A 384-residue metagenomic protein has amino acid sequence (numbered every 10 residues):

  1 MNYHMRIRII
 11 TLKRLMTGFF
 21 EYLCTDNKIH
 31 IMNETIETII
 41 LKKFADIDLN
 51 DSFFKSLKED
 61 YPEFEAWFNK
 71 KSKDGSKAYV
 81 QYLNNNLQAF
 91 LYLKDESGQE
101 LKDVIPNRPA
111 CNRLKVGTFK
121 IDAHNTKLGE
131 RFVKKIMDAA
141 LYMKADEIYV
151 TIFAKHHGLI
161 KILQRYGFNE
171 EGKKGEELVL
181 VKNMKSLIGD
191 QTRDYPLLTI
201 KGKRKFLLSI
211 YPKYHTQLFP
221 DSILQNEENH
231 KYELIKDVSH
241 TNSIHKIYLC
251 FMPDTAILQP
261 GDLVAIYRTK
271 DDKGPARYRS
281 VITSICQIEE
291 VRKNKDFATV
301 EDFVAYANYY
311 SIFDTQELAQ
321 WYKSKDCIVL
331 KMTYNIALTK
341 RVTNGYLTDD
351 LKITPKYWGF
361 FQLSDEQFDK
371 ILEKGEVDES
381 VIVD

Functional and structural regions predicted by a protein language model:
T17-F54, T192-L197, K201-K203: Conserved N-terminal entry element of GNAT/NAT acetyltransferase domains
H30, A139, A145-D146, V150 (+3 more regions): Contiguous surface segments at macromolecular interaction interfaces
I31-D74, V80, K213-D237: Short amphipathic alpha-helix that is part of the acyltransferase structural core
N84-K115: Conserved acyl-donor/pantetheine-binding loop and adjacent beta-alpha core of acyl/acetyltransferases and related
G117-K127, F153: A short, internal acetyl-CoA/4′-phosphopantetheine-binding micro-motif in the GNAT/acyltransferase core
T126-L141, R165: Conserved acetyl-CoA-binding loop-helix of GNAT-fold acetyltransferases
D254-D272: Short coil-to-beta transition motif at edge beta-strands of beta-rich domains
S280-E290: Short beta-strand-centered aromatic/proline hotspots
